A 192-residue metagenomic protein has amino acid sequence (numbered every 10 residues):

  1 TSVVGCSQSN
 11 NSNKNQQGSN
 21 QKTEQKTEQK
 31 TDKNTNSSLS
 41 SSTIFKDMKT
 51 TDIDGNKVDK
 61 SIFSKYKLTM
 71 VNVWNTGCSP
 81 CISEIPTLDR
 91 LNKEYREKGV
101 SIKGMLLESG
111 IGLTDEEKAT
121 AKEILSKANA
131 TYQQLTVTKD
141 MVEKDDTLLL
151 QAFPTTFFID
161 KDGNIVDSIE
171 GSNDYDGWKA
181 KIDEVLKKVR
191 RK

Functional and structural regions predicted by a protein language model:
V3-G5: C-terminal motif of bacterial Sec signal peptides marking the signal peptidase cleavage site
Q8-T51, R190-R191: N-terminal, intrinsically disordered, polar/charged segments of Gram-positive cell-envelope systems that serve as
D47-T69: A short beta-strand-turn-helix
K67-T69, W74-G77, S109, A152: Short pre-active-site segment immediately N-terminal to redox-active cysteine/selenocysteine motifs in thiol-based
V73-R90: Conserved redox-active cysteine motifs that mediate thiol-disulfide chemistry, especially di-cysteine Cys-X(1-2)-Cys
G99-E116, A130-K139: Thiol-based oxidoreductase modules, predominantly thioredoxin-like and allied folds used for disulfide exchange
A119-I159: Short, internal strand/loop/helix patches that form the active-site neighborhood or redox-interaction surface
F158-K192: Thiol-/selenol-based redox modules, centered on thioredoxin-like and closely related oxidoreductase domains
